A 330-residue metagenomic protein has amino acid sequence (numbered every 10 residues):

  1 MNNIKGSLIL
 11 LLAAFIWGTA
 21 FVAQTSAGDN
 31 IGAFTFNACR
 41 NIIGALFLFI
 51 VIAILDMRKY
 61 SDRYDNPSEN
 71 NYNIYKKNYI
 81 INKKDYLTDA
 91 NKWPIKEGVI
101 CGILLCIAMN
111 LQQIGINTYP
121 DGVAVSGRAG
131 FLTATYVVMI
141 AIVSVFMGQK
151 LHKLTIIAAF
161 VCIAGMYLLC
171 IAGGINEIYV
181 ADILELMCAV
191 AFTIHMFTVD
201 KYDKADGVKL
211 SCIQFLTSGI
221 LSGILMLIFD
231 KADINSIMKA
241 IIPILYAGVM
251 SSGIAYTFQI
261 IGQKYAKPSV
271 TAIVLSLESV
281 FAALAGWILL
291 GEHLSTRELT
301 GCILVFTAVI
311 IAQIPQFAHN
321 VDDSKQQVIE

Functional and structural regions predicted by a protein language model:
M1-C39, I103, I107, L111 (+2 more regions): Glycine-/small-residue-enriched transmembrane alpha-helix faces in small-molecule transporters and effluxers
N2-S7, N30-F34, A38, A90-P94 (+3 more regions): Juxtamembrane helix-entry segments on the extracytoplasmic side of multipass membrane proteins
G18, V22, F49, G102 (+10 more regions): Hydrophobic/small/kink-forming positions within alpha-helical transmembrane segments of polytopic membrane proteins
A20, L55-L132, M166-L168, G248-A266: Specific transmembrane alpha-helical segments of multi-pass solute transporters/efflux pumps, especially DMT/EamA
T35-L46, M109, Q113-Q149, S269-W287: Specific alpha-helical transmembrane segments that line the substrate/conduction pathway and gating interfaces
N41, A53-R58, Y72, Y79-I80 (+2 more regions): C-terminal-most transmembrane helix of multi-pass membrane proteins
L48, I140-A141, A159, G174-D230 (+2 more regions): Transmembrane alpha-helical segments that form core, pore/gating elements of small-molecule transporters/exporters
L48, L151-I171, C188, F192 (+2 more regions): Hydrophobic transmembrane alpha-helices of multi-pass small-molecule transport proteins
